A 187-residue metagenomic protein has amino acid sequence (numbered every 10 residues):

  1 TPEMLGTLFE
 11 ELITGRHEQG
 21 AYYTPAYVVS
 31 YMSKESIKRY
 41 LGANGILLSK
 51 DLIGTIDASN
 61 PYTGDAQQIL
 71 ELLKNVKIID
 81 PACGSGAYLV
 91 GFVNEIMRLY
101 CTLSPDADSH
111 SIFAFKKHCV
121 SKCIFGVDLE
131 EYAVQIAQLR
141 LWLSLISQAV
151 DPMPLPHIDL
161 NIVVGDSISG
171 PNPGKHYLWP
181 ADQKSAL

Functional and structural regions predicted by a protein language model:
T1-L12: Long recognition/docking surfaces used for binding and targeting
T14, E18-L187: SAM-dependent methyltransferase catalytic region
